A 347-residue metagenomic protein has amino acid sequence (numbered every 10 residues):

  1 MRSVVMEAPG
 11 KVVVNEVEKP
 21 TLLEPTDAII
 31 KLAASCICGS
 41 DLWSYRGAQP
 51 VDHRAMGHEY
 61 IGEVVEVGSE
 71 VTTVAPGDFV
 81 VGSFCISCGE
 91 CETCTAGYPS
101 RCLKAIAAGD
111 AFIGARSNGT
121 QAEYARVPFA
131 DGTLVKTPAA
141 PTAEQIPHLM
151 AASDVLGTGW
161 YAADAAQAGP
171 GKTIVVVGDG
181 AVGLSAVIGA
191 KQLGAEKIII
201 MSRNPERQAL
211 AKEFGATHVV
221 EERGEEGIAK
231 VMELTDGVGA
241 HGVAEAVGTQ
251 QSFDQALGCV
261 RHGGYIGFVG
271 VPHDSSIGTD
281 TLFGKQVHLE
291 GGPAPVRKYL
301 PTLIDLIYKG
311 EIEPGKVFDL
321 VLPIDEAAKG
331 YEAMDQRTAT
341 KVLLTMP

Functional and structural regions predicted by a protein language model:
M1-I61, A122-A125, F129, V135-P138 (+1 more regions): Short N-terminal strand-loop motif that marks the start of NAD(P)H/FAD-dependent oxidoreductase cofactor-binding domains
S3, D254-G258, R297-P347: C-terminal hydrophobic helical "lid"/dimerization subdomain of Rossmann-like NAD(P)H-dependent oxidoreductases
P20-C36, A48-T95, S117, P138-E144: Glycine-rich beta-strand-centered segment in the early N-terminal region that forms part of a ligand/cofactor-binding
E90-V177: NAD(P)H dinucleotide-binding glycine-rich loop of Rossmann-like/cofactor-binding domains, especially the beta1-alpha1
P141-E225, A229: Mid-domain Rossmann-like dinucleotide-binding core that forms the NAD(H)/NADP(H) cofactor-binding site
G264: Glycine-centered, small-residue-biased loops immediately flanking beta-strands in adenine/cofactor-binding cores
G270-Q286: Rossmann-fold NAD(P)-binding glycine/threonine-rich loop
